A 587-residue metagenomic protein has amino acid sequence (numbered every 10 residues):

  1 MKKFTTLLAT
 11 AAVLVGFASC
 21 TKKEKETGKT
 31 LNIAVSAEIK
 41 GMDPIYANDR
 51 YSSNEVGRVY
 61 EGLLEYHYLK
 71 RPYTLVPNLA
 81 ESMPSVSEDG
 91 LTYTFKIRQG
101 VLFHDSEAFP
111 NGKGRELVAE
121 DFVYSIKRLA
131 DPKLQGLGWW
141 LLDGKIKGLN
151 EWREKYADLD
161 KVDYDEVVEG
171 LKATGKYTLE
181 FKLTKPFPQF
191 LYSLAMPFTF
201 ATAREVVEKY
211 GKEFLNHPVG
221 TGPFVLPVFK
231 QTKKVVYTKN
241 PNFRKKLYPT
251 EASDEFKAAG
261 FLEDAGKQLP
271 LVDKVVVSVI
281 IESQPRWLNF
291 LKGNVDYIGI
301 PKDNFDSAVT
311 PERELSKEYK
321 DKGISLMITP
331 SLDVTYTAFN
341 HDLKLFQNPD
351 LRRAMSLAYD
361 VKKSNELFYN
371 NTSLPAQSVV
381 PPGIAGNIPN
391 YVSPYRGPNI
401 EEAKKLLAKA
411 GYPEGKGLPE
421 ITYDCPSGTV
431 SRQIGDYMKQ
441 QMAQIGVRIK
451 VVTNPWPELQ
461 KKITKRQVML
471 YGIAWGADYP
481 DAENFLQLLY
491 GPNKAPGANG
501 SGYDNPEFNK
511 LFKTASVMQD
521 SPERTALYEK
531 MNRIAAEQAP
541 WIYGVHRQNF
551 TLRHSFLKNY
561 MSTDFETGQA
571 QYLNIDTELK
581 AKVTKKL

Functional and structural regions predicted by a protein language model:
G16-S19: C-terminal motif of bacterial Sec signal peptides marking the signal peptidase cleavage site
E26, K185-P188, P218-V219, K230-V235 (+5 more regions): Detector for C-terminal structural segments
V35-E88, V219: N-terminal lobe/hinge region of extracytoplasmic solute-binding protein
A37-E55, L79, E107-N111, L137-G138 (+3 more regions): A structural "hinge/loop" feature
Y68-K70, N150-T178, K182-V276, Q284-P285 (+2 more regions): Gly/Pro-rich hinge or "lid" segments in bacterial periplasmic/extracellular proteins
E81-L141, E180, R286-N289, L345-Q347: Aromatic- and charge-enriched surface segment that lines or borders ligand/interaction sites
F224, F346, L374-A410, S427-Q433: Structural transition elements
P227-T238, E263-D264, V276-D342, E366: Extracellular/periplasmic solute-recognition and catalytic clefts
